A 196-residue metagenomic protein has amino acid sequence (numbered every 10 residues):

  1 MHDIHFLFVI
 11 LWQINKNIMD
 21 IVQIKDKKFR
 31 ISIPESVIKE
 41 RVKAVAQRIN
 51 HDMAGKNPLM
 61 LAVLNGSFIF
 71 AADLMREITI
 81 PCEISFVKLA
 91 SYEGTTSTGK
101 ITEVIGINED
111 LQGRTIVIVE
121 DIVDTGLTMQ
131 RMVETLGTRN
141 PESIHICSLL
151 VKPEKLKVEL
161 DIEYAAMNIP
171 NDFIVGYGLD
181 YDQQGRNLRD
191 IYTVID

Functional and structural regions predicted by a protein language model:
H2-D196: PRPP-associated nucleotide enzymes
